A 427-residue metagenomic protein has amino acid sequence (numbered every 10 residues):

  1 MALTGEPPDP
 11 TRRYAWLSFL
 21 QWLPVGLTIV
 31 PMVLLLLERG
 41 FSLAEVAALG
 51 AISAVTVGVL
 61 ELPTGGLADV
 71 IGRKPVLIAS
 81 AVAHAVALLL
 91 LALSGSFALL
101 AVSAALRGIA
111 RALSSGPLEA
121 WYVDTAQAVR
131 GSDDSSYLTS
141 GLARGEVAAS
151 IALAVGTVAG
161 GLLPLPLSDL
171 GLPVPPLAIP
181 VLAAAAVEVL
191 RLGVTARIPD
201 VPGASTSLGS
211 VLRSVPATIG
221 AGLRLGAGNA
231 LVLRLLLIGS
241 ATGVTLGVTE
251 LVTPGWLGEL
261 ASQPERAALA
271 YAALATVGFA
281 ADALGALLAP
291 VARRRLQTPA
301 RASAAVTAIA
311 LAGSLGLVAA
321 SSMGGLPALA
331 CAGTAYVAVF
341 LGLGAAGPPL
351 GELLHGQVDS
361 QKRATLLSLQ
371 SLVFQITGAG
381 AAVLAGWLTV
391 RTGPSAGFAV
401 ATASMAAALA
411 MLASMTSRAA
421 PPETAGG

Functional and structural regions predicted by a protein language model:
M1-T11, R197-L237: Juxtamembrane intracellular "pre-TM" segments in multi-pass secondary transporters
A2, E6, A47-L49, G58-V59 (+3 more regions): C-terminal transmembrane bundle of multi-pass solute transporters/carriers
R13-V30, I52-G66, P75, A81 (+6 more regions): Substrate-agnostic recognition of the 12-TM MFS/MFS-like secondary transporter fold
L37, L67-A68, L162-S168, L257 (+2 more regions): Interfacial helix-cap and linker-helix signal at transmembrane-aqueous boundaries of multi-pass secondary transporters
G40, G72, L93-A98, A320-M323: Helix-breaking motifs and short loop linkers at transmembrane-helix boundaries and internal kinks in secondary membrane
A83-L91, R107, A184-R191, T307-L317 (+1 more regions): MFS 12-TM fold signature
P173, R224-L284: A single, central transmembrane helix in multi-pass transporters
P175-R197, F398-S414: Symmetry-related core transmembrane helices of the 12-TM Major Facilitator Superfamily/SLC fold
